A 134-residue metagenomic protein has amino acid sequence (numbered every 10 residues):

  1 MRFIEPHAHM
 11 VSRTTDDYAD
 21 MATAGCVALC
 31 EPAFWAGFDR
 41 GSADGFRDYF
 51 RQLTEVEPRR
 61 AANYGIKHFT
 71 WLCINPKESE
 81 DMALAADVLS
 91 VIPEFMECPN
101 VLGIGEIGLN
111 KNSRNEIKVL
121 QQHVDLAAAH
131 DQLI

Functional and structural regions predicted by a protein language model:
M1-I134: Mid-domain alpha/beta scaffold segments of enzyme catalytic cores
